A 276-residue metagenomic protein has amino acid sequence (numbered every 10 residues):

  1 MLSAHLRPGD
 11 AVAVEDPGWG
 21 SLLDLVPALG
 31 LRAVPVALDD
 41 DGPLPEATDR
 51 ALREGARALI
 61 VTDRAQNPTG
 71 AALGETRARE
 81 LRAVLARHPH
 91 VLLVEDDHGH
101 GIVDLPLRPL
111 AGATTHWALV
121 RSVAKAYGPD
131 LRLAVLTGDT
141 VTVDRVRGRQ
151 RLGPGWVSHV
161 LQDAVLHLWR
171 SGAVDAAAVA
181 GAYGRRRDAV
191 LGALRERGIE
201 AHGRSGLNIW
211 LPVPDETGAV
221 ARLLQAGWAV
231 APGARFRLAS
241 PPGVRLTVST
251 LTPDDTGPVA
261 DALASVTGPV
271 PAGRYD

Functional and structural regions predicted by a protein language model:
M1-D276: PLP-dependent class I/II
